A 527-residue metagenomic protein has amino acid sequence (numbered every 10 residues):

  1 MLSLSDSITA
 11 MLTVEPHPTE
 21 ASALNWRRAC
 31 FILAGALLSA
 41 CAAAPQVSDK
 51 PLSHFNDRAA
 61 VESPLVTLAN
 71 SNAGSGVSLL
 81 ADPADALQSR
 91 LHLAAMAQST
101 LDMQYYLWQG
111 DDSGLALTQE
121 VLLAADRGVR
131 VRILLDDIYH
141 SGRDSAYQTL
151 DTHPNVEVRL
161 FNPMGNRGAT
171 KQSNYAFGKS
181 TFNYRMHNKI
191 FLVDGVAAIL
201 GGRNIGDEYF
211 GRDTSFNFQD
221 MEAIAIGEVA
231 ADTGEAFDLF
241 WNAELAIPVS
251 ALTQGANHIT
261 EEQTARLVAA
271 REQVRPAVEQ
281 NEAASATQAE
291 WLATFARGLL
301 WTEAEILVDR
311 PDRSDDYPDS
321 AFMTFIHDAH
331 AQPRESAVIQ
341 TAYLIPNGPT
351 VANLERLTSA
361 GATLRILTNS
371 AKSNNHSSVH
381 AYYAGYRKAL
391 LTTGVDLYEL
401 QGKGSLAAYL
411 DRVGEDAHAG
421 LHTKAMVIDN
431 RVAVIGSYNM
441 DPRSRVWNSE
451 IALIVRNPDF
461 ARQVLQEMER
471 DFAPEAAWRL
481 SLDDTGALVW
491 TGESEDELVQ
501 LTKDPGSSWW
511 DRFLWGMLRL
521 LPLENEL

Functional and structural regions predicted by a protein language model:
M1-S3, P18, G35: Compositionally biased, low-complexity segments
M1-T13: Short, intrinsically disordered or compositionally biased N-terminal tails of bacterial proteins
L2-S3, S22, T393: Intrinsically disordered, low-complexity segments enriched in serine/proline and basic residues
L12, R27, L52-S53: ATP-binding N-terminal substructure of ATP-dependent carboxylate-amine bond-forming enzymes
E15-C30: Bacterial N-terminal signal peptides that target proteins for export
C30-S39: Bacterial N-terminal signal peptides
C41-H187, V193-L527: Charged, low-complexity intrinsically disordered terminal segments
